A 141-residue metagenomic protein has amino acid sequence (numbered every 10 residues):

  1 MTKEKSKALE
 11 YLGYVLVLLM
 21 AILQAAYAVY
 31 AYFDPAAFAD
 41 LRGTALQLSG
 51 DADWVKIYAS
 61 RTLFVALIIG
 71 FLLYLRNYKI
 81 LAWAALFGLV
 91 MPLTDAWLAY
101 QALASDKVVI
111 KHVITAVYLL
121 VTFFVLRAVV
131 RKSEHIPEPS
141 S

Functional and structural regions predicted by a protein language model:
M1-L23: Cytosolic juxtamembrane helix and N-cap/initiation of the first transmembrane helix
V17-M20, R61-L67, T115-Y118: Core segments of transmembrane alpha-helices that mediate helix-helix packing or line hydrophobic substrate/ligand
I22-W54, A59: Hydrophobic transmembrane helix segments
A28-V29, A66-F71, A96-W97: Alpha-helical transmembrane segments of multipass membrane proteins
G50-L73, F87-V90: Core segments of alpha-helical transmembrane spans in multipass integral membrane proteins
L75, T94-K111: Membrane-helix boundary connector in multi-pass membrane proteins
A82-L98, V117-T122: Hydrophobic alpha-helical membrane segments
Y118-S141: Membrane-water interface at the C-terminal end of transmembrane alpha helices
